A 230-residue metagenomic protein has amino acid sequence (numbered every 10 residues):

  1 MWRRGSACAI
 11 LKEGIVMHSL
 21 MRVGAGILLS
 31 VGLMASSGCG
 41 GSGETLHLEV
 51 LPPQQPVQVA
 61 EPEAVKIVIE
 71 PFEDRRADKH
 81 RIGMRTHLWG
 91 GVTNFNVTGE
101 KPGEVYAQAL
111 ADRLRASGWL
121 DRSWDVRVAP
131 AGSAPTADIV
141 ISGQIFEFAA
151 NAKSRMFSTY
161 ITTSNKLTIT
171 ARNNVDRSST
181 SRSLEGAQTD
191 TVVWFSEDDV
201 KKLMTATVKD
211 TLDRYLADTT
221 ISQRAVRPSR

Functional and structural regions predicted by a protein language model:
M1-V16: Short, Lys/Arg-enriched N-terminal segments with co-localized hydrophobic residues within the first ~10-30 amino acids
I15-I27: Bacterial N-terminal signal peptides that target proteins for export
A25-A35: Bacterial N-terminal signal peptides
G38-A109, A217-R230: A structural "domain/chain start" motif
G40-P52, R122-S179: Surface-exposed short loop/turn segments
P71-R75, Q144-A150, E185-A187: Generic short beta-strand segments
W89-K101, R172-T220: Short secondary-structure boundary motifs at beta->alpha junctions and helix caps
A111-L120, L212-I221: Sec-exported extracytoplasmic/periplasmic mature domains
